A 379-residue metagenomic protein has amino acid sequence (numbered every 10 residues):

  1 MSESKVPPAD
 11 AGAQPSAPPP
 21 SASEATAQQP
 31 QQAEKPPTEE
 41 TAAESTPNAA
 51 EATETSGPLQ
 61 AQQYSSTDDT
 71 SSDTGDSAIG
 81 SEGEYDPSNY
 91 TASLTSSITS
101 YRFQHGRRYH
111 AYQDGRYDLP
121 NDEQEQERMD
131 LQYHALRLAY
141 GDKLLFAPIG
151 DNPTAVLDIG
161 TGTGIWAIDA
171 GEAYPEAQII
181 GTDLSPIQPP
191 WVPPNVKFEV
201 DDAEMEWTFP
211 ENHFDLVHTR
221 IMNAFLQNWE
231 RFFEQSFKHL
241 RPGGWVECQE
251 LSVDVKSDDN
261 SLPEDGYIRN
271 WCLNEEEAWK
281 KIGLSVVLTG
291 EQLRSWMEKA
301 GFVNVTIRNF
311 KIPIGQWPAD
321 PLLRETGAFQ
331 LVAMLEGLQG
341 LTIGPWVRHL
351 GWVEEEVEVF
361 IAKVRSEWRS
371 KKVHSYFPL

Functional and structural regions predicted by a protein language model:
S2-N121, E127: N-terminal auxiliary segments of SAM/dcSAM-dependent transferases
R108-Y109, D114-Y117, T161-G164, L184-I187 (+7 more regions): Conserved beta-strand elements of beta-rich interaction domains across eukaryotes, especially beta-propellers
D118, P186, N270, R308-S375: C-terminal helical/coil "lid" or tail adjacent to the Rossmann-like core of SAM-dependent
E123-A155, I165, D169: Conserved alpha-helix/loop element of class I SAM-dependent methyltransferases that forms part of the SAM/SAH-binding
G150-E211, L216, R231: Class I SAM-dependent methyltransferase SAM/SAH-binding core
A224, W245-G340: Conserved catalytic/acceptor-binding region of the Class I
L226-N228: Short N-terminal helix/helix-N-cap motif within the alpha/beta-hydrolase-1
E230-W245: A short glycine-rich, Lys/Arg-flanked "PGG" loop and its adjoining helix->strand segment in the class I
